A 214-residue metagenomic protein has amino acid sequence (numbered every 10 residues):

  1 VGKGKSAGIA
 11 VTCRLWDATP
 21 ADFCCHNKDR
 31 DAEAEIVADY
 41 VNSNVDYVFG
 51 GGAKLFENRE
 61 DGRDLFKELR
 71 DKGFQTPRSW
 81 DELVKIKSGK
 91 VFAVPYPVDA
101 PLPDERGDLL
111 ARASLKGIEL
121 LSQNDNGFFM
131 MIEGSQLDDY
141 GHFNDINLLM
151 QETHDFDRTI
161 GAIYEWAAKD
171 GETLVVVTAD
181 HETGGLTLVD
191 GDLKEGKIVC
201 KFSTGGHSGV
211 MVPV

Functional and structural regions predicted by a protein language model:
V1, K5-L15, Y40: Mobile, glycine-rich extracellular loop/lid and propeptide segments that shape or gate substrate/ligand access
W16-P213: A post-motif C-terminal structural segment
